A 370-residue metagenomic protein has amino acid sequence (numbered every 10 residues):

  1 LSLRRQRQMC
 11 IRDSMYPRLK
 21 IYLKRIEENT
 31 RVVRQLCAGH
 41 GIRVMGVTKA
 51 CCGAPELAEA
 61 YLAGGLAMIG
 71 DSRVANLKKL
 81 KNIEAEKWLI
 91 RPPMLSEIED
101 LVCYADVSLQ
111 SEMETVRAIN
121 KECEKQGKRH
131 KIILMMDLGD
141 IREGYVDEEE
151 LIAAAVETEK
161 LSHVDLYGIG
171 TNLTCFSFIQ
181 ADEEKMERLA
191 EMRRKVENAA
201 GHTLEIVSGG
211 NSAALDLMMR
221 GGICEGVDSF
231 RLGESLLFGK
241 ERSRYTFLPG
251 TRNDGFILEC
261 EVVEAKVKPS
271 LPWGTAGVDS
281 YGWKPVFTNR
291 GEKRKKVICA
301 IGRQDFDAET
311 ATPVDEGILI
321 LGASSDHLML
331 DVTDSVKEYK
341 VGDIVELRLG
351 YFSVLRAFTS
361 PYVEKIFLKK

Functional and structural regions predicted by a protein language model:
L1-D13: Single conserved hydrophobic/aromatic residue that forms the stacking wall/gate of nucleotide- or nucleobase-binding
R12-I21, R25: Generic N-terminal amphipathic, Lys/Arg-enriched alpha-helix
K20, I133, E346: Short aromatic/basic micro-patch
I26-N29, V33, M192: Alpha-helical packing segments of well-folded alpha/beta enzyme cores
T30-V32, G39, A50-A63, N76-L77 (+3 more regions): N-terminal capping/small domains of soluble enzymes
I42-E191, A199: Active-site-proximal beta-alpha core segment in soluble small-molecule metabolic enzymes
E187-K370: Active-site anion/phosphate-binding pocket segments in diverse small-molecule metabolic enzymes
